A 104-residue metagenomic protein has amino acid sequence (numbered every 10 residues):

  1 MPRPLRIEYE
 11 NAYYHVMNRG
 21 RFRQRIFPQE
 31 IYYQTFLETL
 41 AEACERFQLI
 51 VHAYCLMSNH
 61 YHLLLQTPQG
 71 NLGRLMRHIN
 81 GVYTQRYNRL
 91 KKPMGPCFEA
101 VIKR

Functional and structural regions predicted by a protein language model:
M1-R104: Short catalytic/metal-binding and nucleic-acid-binding patches
